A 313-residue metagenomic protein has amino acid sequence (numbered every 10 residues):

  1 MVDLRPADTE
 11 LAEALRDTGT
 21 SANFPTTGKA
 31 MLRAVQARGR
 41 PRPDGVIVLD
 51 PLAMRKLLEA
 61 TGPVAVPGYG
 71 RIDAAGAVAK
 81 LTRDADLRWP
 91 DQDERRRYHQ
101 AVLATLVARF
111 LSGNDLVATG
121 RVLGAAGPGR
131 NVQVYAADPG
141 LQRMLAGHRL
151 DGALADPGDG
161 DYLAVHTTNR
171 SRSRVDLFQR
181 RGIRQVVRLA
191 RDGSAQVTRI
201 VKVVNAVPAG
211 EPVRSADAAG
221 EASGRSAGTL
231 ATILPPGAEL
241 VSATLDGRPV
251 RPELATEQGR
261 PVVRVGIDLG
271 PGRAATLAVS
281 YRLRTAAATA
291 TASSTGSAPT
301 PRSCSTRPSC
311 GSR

Functional and structural regions predicted by a protein language model:
M1-A288, A292-C304: Non-catalytic, solvent-exposed segments at the cell envelope interface
S305-R313: Acidic, serine/threonine- and proline-rich intrinsically disordered appendage/tail regions
